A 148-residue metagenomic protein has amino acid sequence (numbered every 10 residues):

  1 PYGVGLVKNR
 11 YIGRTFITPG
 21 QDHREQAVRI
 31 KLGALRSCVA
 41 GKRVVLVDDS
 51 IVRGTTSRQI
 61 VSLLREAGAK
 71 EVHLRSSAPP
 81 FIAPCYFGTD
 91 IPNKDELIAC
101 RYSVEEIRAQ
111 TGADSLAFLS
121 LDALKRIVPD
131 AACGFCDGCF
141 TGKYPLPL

Functional and structural regions predicted by a protein language model:
P1-L148: PRPP-associated nucleotide enzymes
